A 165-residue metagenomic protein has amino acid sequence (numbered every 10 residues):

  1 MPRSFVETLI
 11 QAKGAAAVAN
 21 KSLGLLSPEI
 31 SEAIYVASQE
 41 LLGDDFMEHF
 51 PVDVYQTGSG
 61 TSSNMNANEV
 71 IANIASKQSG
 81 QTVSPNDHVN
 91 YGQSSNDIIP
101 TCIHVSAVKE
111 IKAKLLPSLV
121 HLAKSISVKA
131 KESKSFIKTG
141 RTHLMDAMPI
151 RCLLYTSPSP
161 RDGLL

Functional and structural regions predicted by a protein language model:
P2-V6, G24-S27, T57, T61 (+4 more regions): Hydrophobic alpha-helical scaffolding
F5-T8, N96: Cytochrome P450
T8-E48, N68-H88, V108-G140, S157: Long, well-ordered alpha-helical segments
V52-E69, S95-P100: Conserved phosphate/anionic-ligand binding catalytic regions in large, soluble enzymes, centered on
T57-T61, P100-K109, T139-L154: Active-site-proximal beta-alpha loop/turn segments in soluble metabolic enzymes
T82-N96, P100: Glycine-anchored helix-breaking recognition loops at helix->coil/strand junctions
Y155-L164: Conserved small/polar residues in nucleotide/adenosyl-binding loops
